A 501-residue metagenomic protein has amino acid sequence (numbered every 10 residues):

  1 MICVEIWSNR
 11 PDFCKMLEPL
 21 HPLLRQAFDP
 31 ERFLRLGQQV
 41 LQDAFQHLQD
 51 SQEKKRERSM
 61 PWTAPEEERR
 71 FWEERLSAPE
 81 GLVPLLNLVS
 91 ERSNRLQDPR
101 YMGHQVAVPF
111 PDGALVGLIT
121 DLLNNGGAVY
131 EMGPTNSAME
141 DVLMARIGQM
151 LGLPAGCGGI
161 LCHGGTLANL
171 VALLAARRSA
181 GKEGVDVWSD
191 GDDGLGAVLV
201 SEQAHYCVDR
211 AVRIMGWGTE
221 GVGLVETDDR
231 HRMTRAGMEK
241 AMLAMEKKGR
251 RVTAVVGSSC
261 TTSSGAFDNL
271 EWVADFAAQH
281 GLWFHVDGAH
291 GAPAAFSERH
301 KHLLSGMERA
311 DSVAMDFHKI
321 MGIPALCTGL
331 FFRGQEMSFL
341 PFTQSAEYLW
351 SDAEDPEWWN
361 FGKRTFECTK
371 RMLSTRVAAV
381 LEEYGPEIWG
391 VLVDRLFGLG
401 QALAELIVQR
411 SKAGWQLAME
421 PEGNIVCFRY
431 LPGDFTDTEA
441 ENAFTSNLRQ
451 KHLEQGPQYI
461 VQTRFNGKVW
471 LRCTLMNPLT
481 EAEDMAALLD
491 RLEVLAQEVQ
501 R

Functional and structural regions predicted by a protein language model:
F13, L17-G156, L453-Q458, K468 (+3 more regions): N-terminal entrance/gating region of PLP-dependent enzymes' catalytic architecture
M132-N136, G159-T166, V200-S201, S258 (+1 more regions): Active-site nucleophile and cofactor-binding loops and adjacent substrate-binding regions of central metabolic enzymes
I147-L174, G223-E226: Short loop-beta-helix segment that forms the pyridoxal 5′-phosphate
A168-L340: Conserved PLP-enzyme active-site core in the AAT-like
T261, S305-V408: Active-site C-terminal subdomain of aminotransferase-like
L417-K451: Conserved PLP-binding catalytic core of the aspartate aminotransferase-like
N424-T438, P457-A486: Conserved PLP-binding active-site segment of the aspartate aminotransferase-like
